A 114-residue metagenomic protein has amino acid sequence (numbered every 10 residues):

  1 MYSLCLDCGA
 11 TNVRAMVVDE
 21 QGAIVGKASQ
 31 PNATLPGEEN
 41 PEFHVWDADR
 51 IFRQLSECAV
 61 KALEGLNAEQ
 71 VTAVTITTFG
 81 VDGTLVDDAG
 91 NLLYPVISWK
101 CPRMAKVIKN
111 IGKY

Functional and structural regions predicted by a protein language model:
M1-P95, A105-K106: N-terminal glycine/serine-rich phosphate-binding loop of ATP-dependent small-molecule kinases, especially carbohydrate
K100-Y114: Glycine-rich phosphate-binding loop plus the immediately following alpha-helix
